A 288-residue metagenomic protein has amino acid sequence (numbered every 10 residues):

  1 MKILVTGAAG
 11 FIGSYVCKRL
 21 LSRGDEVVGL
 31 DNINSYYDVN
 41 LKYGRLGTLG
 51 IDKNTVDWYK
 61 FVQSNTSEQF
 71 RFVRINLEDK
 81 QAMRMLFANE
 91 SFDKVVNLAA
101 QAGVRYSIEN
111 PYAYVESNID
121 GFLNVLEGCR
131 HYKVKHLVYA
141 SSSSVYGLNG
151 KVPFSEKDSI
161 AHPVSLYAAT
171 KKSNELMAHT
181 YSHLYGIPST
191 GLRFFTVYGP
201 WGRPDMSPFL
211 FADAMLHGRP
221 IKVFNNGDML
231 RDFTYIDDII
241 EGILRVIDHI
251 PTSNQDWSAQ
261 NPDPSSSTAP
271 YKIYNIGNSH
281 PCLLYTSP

Functional and structural regions predicted by a protein language model:
M1-V197, I247: N-terminal Rossmann-like NAD(P)+-binding domain of SDR-like oxidoreductases, especially those catalyzing
S107, F195-T196, S258-A259, I273-N275: Short-chain dehydrogenase/reductase
N118, Y235-I239, L283: An acidic site on a long C-lobe helix of protein kinase domains
K133-L137, I187-P188, P220, N226 (+2 more regions): Active-site loop of short-chain dehydrogenase/reductase
V164, F194-D205, N225-I236, N278-H280: Glycine-rich "substrate-gating" loop/helix at the edge of Rossmann-like oxidoreductase active sites
A212-I221, F233-I273: Alpha-helical substrate-binding/gating segment
Y285-P288: Conserved small/polar residues in nucleotide/adenosyl-binding loops
